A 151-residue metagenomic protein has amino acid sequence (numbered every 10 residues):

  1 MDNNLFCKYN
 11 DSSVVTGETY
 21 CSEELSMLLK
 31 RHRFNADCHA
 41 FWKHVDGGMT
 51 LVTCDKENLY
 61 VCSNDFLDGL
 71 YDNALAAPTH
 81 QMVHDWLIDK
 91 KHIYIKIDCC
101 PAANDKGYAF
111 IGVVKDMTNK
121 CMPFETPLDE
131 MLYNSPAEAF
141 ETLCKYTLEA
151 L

Functional and structural regions predicted by a protein language model:
M1-L151: Glycine-rich anion-binding surface patch
